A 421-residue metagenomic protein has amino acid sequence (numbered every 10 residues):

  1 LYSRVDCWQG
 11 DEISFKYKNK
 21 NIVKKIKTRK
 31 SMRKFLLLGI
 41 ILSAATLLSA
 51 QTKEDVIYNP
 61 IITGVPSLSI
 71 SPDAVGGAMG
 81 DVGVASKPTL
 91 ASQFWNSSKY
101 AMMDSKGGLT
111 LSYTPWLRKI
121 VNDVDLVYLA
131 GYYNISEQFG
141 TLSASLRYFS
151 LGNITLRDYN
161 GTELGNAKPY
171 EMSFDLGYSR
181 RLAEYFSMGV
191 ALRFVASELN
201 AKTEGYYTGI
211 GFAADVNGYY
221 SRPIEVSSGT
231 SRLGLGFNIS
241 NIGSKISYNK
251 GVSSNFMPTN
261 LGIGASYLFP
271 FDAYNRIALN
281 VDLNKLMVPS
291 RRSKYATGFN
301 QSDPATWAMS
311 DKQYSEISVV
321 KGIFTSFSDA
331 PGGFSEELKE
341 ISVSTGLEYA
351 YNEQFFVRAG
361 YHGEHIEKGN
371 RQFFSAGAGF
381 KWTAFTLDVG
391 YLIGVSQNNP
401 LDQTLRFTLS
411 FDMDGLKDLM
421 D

Functional and structural regions predicted by a protein language model:
L1-T63, G415-D421: Cleavable N-terminal export/targeting peptides
Q51-D421: Subset of outer-membrane beta-barrel
